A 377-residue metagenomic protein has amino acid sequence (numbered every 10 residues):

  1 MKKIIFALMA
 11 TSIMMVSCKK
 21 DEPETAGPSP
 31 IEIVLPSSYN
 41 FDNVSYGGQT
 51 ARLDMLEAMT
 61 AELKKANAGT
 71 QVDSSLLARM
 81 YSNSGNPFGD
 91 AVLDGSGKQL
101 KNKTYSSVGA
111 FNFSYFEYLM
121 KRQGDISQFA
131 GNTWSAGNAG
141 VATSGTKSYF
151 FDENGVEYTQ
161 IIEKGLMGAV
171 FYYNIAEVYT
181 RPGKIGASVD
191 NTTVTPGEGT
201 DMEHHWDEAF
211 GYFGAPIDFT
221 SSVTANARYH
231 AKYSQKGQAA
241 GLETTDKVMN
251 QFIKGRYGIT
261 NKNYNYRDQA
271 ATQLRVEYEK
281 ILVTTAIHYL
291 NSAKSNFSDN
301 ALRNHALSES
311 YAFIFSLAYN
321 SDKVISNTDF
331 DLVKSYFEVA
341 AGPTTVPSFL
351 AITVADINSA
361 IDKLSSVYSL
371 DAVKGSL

Functional and structural regions predicted by a protein language model:
K2-A7: Sec-dependent signal peptide recognition, specifically the positively charged N-region followed immediately by
M14-S17: C-terminal motif of bacterial Sec signal peptides marking the signal peptidase cleavage site
K19-E22: Bacterial signal peptide processing site
E24-L377: Mature extracytoplasmic or organellar-lumen-exposed domains after removal of signal/transit peptides
